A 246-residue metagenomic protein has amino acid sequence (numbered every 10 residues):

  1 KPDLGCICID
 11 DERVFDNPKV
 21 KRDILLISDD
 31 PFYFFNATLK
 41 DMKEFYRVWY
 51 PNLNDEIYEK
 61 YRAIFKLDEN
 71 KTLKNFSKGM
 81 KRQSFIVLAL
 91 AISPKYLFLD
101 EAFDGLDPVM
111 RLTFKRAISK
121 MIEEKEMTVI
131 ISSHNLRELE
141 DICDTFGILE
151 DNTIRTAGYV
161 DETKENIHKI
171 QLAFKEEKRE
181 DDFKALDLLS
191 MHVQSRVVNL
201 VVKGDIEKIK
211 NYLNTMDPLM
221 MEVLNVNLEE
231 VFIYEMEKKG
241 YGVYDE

Functional and structural regions predicted by a protein language model:
L4-V20: Conserved ABC transporter NBD signature motif
S28-S84: ABC-family P-loop ATPase nucleotide-binding domains
S93: Conserved catalytic motifs of ABC-family nucleotide-binding domains
L97-E101: Catalytic Walker B motif of ABC-type/P-loop ATPase nucleotide-binding domains
P108-M110: Helix N-cap at the start of a conserved alpha-helix in ABC-type nucleotide-binding domains
F114-G204: ABC transporter nucleotide-binding domain
V201-E246: C-terminal coupling/interaction segments
